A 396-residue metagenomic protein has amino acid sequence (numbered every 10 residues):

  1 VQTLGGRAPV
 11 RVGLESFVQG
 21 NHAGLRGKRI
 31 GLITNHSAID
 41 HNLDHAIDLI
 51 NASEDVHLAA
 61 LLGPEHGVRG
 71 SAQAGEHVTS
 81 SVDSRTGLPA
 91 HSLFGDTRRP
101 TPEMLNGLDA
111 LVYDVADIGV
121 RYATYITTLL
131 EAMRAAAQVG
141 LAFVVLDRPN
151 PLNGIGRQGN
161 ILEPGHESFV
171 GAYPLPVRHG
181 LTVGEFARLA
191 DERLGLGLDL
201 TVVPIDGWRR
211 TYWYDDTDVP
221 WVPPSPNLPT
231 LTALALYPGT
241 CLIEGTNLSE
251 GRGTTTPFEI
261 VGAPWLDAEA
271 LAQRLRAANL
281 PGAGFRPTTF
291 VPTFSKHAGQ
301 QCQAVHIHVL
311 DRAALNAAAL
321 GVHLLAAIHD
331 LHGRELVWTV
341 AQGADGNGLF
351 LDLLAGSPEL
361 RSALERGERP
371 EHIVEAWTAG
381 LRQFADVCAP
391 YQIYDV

Functional and structural regions predicted by a protein language model:
P9-V56: N-terminal phosphate-binding or glycine-rich loops at protein starts, especially the Walker A/P-loop of NTPases
H57-H66, L146: Short internal beta-strands
G70-A74, V144-H166: Glycine-rich, charge-decorated loop segments at or immediately adjacent to ligand/cofactor-binding or catalytic sites
A74-L108, V120: Glycine-rich oxoanion-binding loops at beta->alpha junctions
D117-L129: Glycine/threonine-rich flexible loop motifs
E167-T240: Conserved anion/nucleotide-ligand pocket segment
W208-T211, D215-T288, P292: Glycine-rich, aromatic-lined ligand/substrate-binding cores of catalytic and carbohydrate-binding domains
G262-E375: Conserved functional hotspot residues or short segments at active or partner-binding sites across diverse domains
